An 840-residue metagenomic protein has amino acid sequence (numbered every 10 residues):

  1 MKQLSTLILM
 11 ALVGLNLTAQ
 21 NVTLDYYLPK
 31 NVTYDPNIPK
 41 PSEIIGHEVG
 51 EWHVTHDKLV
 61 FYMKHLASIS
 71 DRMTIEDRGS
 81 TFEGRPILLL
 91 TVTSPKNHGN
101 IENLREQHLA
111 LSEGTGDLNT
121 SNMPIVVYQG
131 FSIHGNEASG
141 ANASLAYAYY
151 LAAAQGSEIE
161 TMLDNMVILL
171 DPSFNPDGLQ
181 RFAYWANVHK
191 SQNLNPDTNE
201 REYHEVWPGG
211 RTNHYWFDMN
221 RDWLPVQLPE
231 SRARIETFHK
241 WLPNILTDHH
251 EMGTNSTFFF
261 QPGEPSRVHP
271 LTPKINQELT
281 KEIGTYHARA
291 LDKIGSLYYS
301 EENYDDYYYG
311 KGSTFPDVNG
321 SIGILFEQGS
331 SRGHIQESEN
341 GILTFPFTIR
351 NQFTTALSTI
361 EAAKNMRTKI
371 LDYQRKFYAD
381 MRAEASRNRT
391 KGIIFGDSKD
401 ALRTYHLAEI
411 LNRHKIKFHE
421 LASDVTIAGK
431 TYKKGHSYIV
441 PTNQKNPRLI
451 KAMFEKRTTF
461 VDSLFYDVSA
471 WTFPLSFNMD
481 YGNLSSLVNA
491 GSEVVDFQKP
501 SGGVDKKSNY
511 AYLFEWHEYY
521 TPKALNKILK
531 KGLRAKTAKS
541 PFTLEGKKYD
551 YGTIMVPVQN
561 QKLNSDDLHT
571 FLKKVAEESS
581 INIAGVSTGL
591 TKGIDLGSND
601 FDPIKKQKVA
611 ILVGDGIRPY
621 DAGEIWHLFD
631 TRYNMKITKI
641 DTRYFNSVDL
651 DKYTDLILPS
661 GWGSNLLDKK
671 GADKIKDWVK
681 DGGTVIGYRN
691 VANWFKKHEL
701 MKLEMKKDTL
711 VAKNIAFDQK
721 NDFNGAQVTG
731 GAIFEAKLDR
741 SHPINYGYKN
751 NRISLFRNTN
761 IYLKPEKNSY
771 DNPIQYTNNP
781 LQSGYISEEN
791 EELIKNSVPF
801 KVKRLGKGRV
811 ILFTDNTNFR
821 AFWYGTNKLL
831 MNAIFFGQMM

Functional and structural regions predicted by a protein language model:
M1-T23: Bacterial Sec-dependent N-terminal signal peptides
Q20-A138, N142-M166, Y215, R221 (+7 more regions): Intrinsic-disorder/low-complexity accessory segments
A148, N165-N193: Carboxylate/His-rich catalytic cores and anion/metal-binding grooves
S173-P176, A186, H249-T257, V691-A692: Short, solvent-exposed turn/loop segments enriched in Gly/Ser/Thr/Pro and often Arg
D197-F217: Aromatic- and acidic-residue-enriched carbohydrate-binding clefts of CAZyme catalytic domains
D248-H249, L658: Conserved beta-strand positions
